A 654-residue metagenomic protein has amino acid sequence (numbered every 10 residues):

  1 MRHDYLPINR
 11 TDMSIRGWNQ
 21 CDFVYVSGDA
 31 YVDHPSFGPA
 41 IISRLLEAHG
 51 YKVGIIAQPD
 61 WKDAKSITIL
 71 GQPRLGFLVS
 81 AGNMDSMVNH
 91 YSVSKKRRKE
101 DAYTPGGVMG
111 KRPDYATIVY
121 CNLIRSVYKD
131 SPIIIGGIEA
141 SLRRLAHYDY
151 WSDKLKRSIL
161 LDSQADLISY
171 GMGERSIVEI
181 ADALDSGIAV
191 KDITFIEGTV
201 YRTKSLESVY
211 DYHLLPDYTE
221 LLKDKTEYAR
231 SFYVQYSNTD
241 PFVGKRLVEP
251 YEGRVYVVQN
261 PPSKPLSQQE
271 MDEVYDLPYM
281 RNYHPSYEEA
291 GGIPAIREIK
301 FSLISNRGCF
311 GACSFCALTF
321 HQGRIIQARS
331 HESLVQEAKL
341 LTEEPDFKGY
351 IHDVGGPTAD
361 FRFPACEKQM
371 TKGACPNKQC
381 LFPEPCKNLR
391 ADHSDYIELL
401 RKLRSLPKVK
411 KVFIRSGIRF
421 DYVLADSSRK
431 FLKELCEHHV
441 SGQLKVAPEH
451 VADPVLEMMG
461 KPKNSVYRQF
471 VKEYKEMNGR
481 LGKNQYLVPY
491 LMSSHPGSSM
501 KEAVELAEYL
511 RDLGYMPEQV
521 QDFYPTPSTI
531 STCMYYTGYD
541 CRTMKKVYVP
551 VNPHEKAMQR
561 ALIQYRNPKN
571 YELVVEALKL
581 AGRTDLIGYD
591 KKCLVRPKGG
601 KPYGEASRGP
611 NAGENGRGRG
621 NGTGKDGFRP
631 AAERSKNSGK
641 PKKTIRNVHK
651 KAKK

Functional and structural regions predicted by a protein language model:
Y25, I56, D60-W61, L340-V488 (+1 more regions): Conserved SAM/AdoMet-binding glycine-rich loop
V26-Y31, A290-A317, T342, Y350: N-terminal pre-triad scaffold of radical SAM enzymes
G38, A57-E252, Q259: Glycine-rich beta-alpha loop elements in corrinoid/cobalamin-binding modules across cobalamin-dependent enzymes
K62, K191-D240, R254-V255, S263-L266 (+7 more regions): Terminal amphipathic helices with adjacent charged low-complexity linkers/tails
D85-S94, L142-R144, E174-E179, K204-E207 (+8 more regions): Flexible glycine/acidic-rich beta-alpha junction loops that bind and position SAM and/or redox cofactors in anaerobic
I159-G171, A561-E605: Amphipathic alpha-helical packing elements
D166, V274, C309, L334 (+3 more regions): Conserved, mostly hydrophobic/aromatic
K372, K378, V595-K654: Acidic, low-complexity intrinsically disordered tails
